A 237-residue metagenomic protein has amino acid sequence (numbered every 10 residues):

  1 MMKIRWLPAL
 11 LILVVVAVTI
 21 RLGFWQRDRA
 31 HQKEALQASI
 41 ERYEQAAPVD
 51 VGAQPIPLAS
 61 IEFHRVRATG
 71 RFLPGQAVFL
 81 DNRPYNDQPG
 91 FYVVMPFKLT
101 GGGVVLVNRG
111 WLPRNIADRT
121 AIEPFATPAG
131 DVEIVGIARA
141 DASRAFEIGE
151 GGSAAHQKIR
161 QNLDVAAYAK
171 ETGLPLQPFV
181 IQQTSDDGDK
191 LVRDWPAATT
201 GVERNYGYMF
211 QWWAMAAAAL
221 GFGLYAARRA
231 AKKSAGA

Functional and structural regions predicted by a protein language model:
M1-A59, F63-A237: Surface-exposed, charge/polar-rich loops and edge strands
